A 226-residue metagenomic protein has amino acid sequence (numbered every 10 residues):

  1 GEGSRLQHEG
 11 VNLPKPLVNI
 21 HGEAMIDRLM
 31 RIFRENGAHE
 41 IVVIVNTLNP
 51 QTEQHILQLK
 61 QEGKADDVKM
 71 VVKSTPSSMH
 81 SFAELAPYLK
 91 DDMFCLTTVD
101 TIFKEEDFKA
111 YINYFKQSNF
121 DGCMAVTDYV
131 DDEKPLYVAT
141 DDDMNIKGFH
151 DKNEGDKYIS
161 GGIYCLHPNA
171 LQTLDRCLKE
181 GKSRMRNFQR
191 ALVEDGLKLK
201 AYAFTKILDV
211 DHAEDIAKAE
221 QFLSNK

Functional and structural regions predicted by a protein language model:
G1-V11, L197: N-terminal nucleotide-binding beta1-loop-alpha1 segment
R5, E23-T98, E180: Conserved N-terminal catalytic core of the sugar/cofactor nucleotidyltransferase
V11-R28: Short catalytic helix/loop segments, enriched in acidic residues and glycine and frequently bearing histidine
M30-R31, L57, A83, E106-K116 (+1 more regions): Short alpha-helix within the catalytic core of nucleotide-sugar-dependent glycosyltransferases
T97, I102-K104, L166: Hydrophobic/aromatic residue at the end of a short beta strand that borders the catalytic acidic motif
E106-K134: Conserved donor-nucleotide/metal-binding helix-loop-beta segment in metal-dependent transferases, i.e., the alpha-helix
K116, N145-D209, E214-K226: Catalytic-core segments of class I nucleotidyltransferases/pyrophosphorylases that form NMP-activated intermediates
A139-N145: Short acidic-glycine loop/turn motifs at beta-strand connectors
